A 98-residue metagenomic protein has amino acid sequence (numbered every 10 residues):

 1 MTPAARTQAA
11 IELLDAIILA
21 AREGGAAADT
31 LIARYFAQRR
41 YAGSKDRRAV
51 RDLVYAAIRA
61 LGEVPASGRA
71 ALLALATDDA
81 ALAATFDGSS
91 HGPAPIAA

Functional and structural regions predicted by a protein language model:
M1-A98: Class I Rossmann-like S-adenosyl-L-methionine
